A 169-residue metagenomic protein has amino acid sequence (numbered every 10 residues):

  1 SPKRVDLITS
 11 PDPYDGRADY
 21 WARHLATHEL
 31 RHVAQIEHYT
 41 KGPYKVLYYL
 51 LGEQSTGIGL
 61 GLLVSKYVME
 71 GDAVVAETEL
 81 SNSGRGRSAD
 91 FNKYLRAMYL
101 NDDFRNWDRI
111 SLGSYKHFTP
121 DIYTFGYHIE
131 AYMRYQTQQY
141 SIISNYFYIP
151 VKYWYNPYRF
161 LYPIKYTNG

Functional and structural regions predicted by a protein language model:
S1-I58, S65: Juxtacatalytic substrate-recognition/specificity segment
P2-K3, V68-G71, F125: Short, solvent-exposed loop/turn segments at the edges of secondary structure
H24, G71-V74, Y127-A131, Y135 (+2 more regions): Solvent-exposed, polar/charged alpha-helical surfaces in well-ordered, non-transmembrane soluble domains, broadly
L30-V46, D72-D90: Catalytic Zn2+-binding segment of zinc metalloproteases
G52, M69-E70, V74-E77, K93 (+2 more regions): Acidic helix/loop microenvironments that form the catalytic cleft of cell-wall polysaccharide enzymes
I58-E70, K116-I122: Active-site metal-coordination segments of metallo-dependent hydrolases
R85-R134, N145: Long, well-structured alpha-helical subdomains associated with metal-dependent extracellular/ecto-lumenal hydrolases
H117-P120, S144-G169: Beta/coil-rich, acidic/histidine-enriched accessory regions frequently appended to metallopeptidases
